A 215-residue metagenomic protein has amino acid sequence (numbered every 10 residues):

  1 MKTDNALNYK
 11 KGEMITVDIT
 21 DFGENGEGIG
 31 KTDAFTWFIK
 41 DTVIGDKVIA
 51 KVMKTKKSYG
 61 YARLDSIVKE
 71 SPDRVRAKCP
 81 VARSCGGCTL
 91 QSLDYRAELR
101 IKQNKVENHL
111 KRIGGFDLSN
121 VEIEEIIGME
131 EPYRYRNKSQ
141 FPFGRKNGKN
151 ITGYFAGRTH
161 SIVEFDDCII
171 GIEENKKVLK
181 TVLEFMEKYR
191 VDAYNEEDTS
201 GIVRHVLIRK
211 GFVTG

Functional and structural regions predicted by a protein language model:
M1-G215: Accessory RNA-recognition modules of RNA-modification enzymes
